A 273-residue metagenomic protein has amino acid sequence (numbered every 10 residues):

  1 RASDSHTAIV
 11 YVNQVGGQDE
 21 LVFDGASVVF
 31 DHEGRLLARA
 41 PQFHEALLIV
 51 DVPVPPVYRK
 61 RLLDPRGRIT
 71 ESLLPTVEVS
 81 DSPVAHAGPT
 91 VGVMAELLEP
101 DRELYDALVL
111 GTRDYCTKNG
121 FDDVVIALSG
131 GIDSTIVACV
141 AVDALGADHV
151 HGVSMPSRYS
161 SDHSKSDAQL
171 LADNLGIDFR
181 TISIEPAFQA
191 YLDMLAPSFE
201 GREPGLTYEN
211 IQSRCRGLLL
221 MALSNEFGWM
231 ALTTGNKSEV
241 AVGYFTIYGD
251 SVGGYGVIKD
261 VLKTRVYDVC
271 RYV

Functional and structural regions predicted by a protein language model:
R1-A46: CN hydrolase (nitrilase-like) catalytic-core segments centered on the catalytic cysteine and neighboring Lys/Glu
G17-E20, H44-L47, P56-Y58, I132-I136 (+4 more regions): Flexible loop/turn segments at secondary-structure boundaries
A46-R102, D106-A107: Catalytic P-loop NTP-binding/switch module of NTPases
L47, T76-V91, H149-S154, R158-T207 (+1 more regions): A conserved beta-strand->alpha-helix junction
E103-V125, L219-L223: Phosphate/ATP-binding catalytic cores across multiple sugar-kinase/actin-like superfamilies, primarily ASKHA
R113-D122, D143, A147-V150, D193-P197 (+1 more regions): Conserved helix-loop functional segments at active or binding sites
D122-L128, I132-Q169: ATP-dependent adenylation/pyrophosphate-handling site
L145, L175, S198-V273: Active-site adenylate/phosphate-handling loop in enzymes that bind or generate adenylated species
